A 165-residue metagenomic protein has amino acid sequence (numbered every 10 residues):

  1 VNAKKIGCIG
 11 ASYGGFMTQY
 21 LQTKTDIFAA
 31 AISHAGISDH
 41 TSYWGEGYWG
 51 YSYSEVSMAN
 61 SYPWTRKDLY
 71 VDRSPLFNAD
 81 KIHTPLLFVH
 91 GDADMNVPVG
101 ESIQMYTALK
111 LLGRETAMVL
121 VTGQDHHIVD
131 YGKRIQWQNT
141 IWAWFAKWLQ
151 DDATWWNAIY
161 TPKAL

Functional and structural regions predicted by a protein language model:
V1-L165: Active-site-proximal cap/loop segments of hydrolase catalytic domains
